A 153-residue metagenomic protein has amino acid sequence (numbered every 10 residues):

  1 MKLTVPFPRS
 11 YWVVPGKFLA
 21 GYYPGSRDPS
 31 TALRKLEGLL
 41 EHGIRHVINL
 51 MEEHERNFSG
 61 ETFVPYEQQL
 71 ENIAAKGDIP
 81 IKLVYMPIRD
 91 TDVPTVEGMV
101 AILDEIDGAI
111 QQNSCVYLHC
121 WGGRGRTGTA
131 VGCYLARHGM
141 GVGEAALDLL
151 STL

Functional and structural regions predicted by a protein language model:
M1-L3: Non-catalytic nucleic-acid substrate-recognition regions in nucleic-acid-modifying enzymes
P6-P8, V14-C115, H138-L153: Cysteine-based protein phosphatase catalytic domain of the PTP/DSP
Y11-W12, W121: Tryptophan-centered motif/residue detector
N113-A136: A phosphate-binding catalytic loop at a beta-strand-loop-alpha-helix junction that coordinates phosphoryl groups
